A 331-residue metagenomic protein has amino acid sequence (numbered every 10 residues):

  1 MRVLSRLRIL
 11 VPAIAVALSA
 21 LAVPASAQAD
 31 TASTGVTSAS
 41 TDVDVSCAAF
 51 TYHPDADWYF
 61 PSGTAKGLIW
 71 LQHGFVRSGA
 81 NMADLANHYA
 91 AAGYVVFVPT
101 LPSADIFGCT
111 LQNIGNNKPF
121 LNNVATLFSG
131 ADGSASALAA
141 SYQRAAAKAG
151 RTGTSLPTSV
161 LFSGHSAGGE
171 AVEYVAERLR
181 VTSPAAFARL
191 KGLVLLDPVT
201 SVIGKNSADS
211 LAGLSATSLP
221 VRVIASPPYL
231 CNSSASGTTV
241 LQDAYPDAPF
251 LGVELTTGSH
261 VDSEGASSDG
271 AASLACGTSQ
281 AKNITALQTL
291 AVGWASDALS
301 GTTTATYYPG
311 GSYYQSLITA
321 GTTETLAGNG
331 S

Functional and structural regions predicted by a protein language model:
M1-A29: Secretory targeting and sorting signals
A29-T64: N-terminal cap/lid segment of alpha/beta-hydrolase-fold proteins
A65-G74: Short beta-strand element of the alpha/beta-hydrolase
A80-P99, S103: Short amphipathic alpha-helix adjacent to the substrate-entry channel of hydrolases
N113-P157: Alpha/beta-hydrolase active-site loop
A139-A216: Primarily recognizes the serine-hydrolase "nucleophile elbow" in alpha/beta-hydrolase and SGNH/GDSL folds
A185-H260: The feature captures the conserved acid-bearing segment of alpha/beta-hydrolase catalytic domains
N232-S331: C-terminal catalytic-base region of ester-bond hydrolases, centering on the histidine of the charge-relay
